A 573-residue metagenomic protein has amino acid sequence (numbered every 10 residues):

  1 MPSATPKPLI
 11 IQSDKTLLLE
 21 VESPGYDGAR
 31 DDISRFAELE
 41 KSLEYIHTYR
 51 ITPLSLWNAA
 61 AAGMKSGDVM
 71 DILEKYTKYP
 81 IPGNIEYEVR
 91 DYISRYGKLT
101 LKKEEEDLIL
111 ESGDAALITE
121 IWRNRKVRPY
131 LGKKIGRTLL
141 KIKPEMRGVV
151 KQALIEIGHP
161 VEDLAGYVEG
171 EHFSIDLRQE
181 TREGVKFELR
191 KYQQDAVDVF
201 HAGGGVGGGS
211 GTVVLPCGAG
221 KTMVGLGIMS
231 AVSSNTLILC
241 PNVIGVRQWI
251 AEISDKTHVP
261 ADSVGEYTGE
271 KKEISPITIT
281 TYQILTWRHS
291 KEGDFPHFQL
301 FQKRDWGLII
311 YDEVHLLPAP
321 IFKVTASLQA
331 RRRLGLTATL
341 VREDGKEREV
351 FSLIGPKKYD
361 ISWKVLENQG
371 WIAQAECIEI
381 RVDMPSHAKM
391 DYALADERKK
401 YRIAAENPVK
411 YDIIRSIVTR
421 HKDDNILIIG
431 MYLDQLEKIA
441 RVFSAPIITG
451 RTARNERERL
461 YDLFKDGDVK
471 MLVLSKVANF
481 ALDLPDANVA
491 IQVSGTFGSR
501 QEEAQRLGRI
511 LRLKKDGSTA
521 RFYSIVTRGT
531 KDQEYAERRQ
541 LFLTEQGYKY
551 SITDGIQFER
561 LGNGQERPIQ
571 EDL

Functional and structural regions predicted by a protein language model:
M1-D176: Extended alpha-helical interface modules used as scaffolds for assembling large macromolecular complexes
G205-I228: Walker A/P-loop
I244-E270: Conserved helix-turn-beta segment of the N-terminal RecA-like "Helicase ATP-binding" lobe in SF1/SF2 helicases
R247, S263-E266, L427, D434-K438 (+1 more regions): Conserved helicase ATPase core of P-loop NTP-dependent helicases/translocases
L308, H315-C377, L543: Post-DEXD/H (motif II) to motif III coupling segment of the RecA-like Helicase ATP-binding lobe
Y392-M431, E437-K438: Conserved interdomain hinge at the start of the Helicase C-terminal
V473, F480-G495, R521-S524: A short beta-strand element within the Helicase C-terminal
R509-R539: Conserved segment of the helicase C-terminal RecA-like domain
